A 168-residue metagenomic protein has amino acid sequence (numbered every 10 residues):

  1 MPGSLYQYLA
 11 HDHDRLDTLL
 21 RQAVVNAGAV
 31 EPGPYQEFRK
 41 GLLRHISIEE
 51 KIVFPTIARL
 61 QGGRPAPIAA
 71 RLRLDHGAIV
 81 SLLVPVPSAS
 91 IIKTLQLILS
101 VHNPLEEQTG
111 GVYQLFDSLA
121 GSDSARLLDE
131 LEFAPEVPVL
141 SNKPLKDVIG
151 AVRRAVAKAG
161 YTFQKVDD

Functional and structural regions predicted by a protein language model:
M1-D168: Small-residue-biased structural context
